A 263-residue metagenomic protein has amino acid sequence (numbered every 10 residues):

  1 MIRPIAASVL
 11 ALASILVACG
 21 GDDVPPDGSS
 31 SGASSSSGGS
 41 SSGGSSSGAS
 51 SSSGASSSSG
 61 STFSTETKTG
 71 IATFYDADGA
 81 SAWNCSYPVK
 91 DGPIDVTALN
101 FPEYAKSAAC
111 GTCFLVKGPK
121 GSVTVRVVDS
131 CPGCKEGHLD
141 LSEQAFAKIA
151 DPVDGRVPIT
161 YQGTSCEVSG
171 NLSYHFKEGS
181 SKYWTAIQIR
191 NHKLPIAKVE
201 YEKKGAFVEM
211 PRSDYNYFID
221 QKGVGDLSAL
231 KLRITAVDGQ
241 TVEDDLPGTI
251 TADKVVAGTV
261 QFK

Functional and structural regions predicted by a protein language model:
M1-V17: Sec-dependent bacterial lipoprotein signal peptides
S14-S64: Ser/Thr-rich, Pro/Gly/Ala-heavy low-complexity intrinsically disordered linkers and tails of secreted extracellular
G60-A82, K90: N-terminal module-boundary/linker segments of secreted carbohydrate-active enzymes
S86-D226, A236-Q240: Exported/periplasmic cell-wall-interacting domains
S228-L230: Exposed beta-strand face motif in extracellular beta-rich ectodomains
G239-Q261: Edge beta-strands of extracellular beta-sandwich domains
